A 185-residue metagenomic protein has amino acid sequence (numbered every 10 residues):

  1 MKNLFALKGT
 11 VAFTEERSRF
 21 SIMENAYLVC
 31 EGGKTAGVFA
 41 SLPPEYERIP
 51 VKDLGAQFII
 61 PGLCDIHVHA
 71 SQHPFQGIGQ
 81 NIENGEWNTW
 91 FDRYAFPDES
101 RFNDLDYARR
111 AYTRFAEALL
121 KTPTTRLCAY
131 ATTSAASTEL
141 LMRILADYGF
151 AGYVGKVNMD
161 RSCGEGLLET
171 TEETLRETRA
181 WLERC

Functional and structural regions predicted by a protein language model:
M1-Y46, Q57-F58: N-terminal metal-binding scaffold of metallo-dependent hydrolase/deaminase domains
K2-G9, E45-W90, T113, E117-K121: Replace "His-x-His-based motif
S18-R19, A131-T132, E165-L168: Short, solvent-exposed loop/turn segments at secondary-structure boundaries
V68, Y130-A131, V154-N158: A cross-domain feature marking catalytic cores of carbohydrate-active enzymes and several ubiquitous metabolic/repair
Q76-A108, R161-T171: Active-site gating loops and adjacent loop-to-helix segments of metal-dependent hydrolytic enzymes
D104-E117, T138, E173-R179: Short, acidic/polar
T125-R126: Short acidic/polar active-site loop segments enriched in Thr and Asp
A136-C185: Metal-coordinating catalytic core of metallo-dependent amide/deamination hydrolases
